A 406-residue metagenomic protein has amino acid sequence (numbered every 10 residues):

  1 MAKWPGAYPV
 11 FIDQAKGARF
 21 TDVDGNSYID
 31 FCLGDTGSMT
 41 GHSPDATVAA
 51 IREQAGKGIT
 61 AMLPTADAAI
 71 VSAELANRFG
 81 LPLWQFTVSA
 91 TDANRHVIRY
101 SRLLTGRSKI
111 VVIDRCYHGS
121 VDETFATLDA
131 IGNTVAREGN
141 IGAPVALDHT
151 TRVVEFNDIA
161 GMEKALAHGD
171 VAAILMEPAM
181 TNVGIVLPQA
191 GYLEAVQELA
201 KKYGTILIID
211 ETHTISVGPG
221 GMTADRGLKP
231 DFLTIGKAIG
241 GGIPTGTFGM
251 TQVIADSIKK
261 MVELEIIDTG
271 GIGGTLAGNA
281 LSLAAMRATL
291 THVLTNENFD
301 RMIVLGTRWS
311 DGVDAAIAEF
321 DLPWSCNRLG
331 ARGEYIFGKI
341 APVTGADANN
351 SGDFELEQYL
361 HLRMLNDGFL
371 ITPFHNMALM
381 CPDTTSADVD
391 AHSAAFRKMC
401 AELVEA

Functional and structural regions predicted by a protein language model:
M1-A406: Conserved N-terminal phosphate-binding loop of PLP-dependent enzymes in the Aspartate aminotransferase
